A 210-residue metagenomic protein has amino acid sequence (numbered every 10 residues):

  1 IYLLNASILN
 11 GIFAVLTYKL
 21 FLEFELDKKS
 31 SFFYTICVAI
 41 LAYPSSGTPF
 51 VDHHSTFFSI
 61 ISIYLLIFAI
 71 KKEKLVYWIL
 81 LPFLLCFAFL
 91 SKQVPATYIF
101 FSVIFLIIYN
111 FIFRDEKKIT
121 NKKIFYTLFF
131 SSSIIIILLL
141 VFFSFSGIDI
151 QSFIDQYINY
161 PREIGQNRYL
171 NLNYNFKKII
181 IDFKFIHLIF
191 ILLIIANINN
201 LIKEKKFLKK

Functional and structural regions predicted by a protein language model:
A6, S45-T56: Short acidic/glycine- and proline-prone juxtamembrane loop motifs at membrane-interface regions of multi-pass membrane
I8-I40, V76: Transmembrane-helix signature of polytopic, membrane-embedded enzymes that assemble or transfer cell-envelope glycans
N10-A14, D52-Y64, Y98-S102, L106 (+1 more regions): Hydrophobic core segments of transmembrane alpha-helices in multi-pass, intramembrane catalytic enzymes
L22-K28, S62-I79, A88, I112-E116 (+1 more regions): Membrane-interface transmembrane helices that cradle and orient dolichyl/undecaprenyl
A39, Y43, Y77-P95, I99-I104: Membrane-interface alpha helices of multi-pass inner-membrane proteins
Y98-I134, N200-L208: Perimembrane helix-loop-helix junctions
F125-Y169, D182-F185: Membrane-lumen/periplasm interface segments of specific transmembrane helices in polyprenyl phosphate-linked
I135-I136, Y174-K210: Alpha-helical transmembrane segments at the extracellular/periplasmic loop-to-helix junctions of multi-pass membrane
